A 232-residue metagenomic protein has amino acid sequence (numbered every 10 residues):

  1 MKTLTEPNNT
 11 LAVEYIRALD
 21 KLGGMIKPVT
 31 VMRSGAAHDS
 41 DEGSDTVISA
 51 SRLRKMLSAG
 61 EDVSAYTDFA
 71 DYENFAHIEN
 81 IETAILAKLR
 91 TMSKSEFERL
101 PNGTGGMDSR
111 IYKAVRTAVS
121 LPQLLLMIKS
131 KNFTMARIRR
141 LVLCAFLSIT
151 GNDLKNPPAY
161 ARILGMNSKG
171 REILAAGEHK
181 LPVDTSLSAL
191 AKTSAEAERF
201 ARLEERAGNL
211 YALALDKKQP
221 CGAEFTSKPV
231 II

Functional and structural regions predicted by a protein language model:
M1-I232: Active-site cores that bind ATP or allylic diphosphates and position pyrophosphate for catalysis
